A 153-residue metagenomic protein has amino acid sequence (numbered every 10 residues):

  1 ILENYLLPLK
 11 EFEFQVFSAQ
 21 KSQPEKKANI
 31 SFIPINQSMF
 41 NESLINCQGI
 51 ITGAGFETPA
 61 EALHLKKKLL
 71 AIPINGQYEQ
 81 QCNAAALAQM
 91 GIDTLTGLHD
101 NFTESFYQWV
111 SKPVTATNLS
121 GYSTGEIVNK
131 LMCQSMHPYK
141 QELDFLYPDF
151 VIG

Functional and structural regions predicted by a protein language model:
I1-G49, H99: Donor-nucleotide binding loops and adjacent catalytic segments primarily of GT-B fold Leloir glycosyltransferases
K10, L63, A88: Anion (oxyanion) recognition and catalysis
F12, I50, D93, K112-A116: A general structural signal for well-ordered secondary-structure junctions
I35, A54-E57, L98-E104, S123: Short beta->alpha linker loops
F40-C82: A donor-sugar binding/catalytic signature common to diverse glycosyltransferases and related nucleotide-sugar
A60-H64, Y78-C82, L95-N101, A116-G121 (+1 more regions): A general structural signal for short secondary-structure boundary/capping elements
K68-P113: Nucleotide-sugar donor-binding patch of glycosyltransferase catalytic domains
Y107-G153: C-terminal amphipathic helix plus adjacent low-complexity, charged tail appended to glycosyltransferase catalytic
